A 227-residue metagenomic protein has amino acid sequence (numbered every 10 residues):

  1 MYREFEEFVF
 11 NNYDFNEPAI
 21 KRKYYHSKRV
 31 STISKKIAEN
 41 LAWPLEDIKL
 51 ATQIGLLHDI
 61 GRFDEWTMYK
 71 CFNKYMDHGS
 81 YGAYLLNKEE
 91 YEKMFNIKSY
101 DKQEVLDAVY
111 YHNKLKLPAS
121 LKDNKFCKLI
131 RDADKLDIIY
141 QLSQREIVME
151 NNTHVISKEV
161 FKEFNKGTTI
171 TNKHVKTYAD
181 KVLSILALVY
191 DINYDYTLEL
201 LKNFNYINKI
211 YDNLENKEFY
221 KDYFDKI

Functional and structural regions predicted by a protein language model:
M1-Y13, I54-I60: Short alpha-helical hairpin
D14-P18: Glycine- and acidic
I20-K28, T32-P44, L57, M68 (+2 more regions): Divalent metal-dependent phosphate-bond-processing catalytic cores, especially two-metal-ion Mg2+/Mn2+ enzymes that act
R29-I37, M76-Y91: An active-site-proximal "capping" alpha-helix that borders the catalytic cofactor pocket
A42-Q53, E92-Y111, K122-L129: Acidic/histidine metal-binding catalytic segments
I48-K74, H78-G82, L86, Q103-L115: His-Asp-centered metal-binding catalytic motifs of divalent-metal-dependent phosphohydrolases/nucleases
